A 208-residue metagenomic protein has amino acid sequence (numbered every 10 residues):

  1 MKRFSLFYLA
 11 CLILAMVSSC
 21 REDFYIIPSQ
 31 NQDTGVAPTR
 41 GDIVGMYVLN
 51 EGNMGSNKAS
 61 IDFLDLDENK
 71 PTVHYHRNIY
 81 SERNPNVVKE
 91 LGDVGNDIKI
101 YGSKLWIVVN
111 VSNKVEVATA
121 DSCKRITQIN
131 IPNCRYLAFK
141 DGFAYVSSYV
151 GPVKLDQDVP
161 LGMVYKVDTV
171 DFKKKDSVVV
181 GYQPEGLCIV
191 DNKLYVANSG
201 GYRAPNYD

Functional and structural regions predicted by a protein language model:
M1-Y8: Bacterial N-terminal signal peptides that target proteins for export
L9-A10, P28: Enrichment for repetitive, rod-forming helical segments
M16-S19: C-terminal motif of bacterial Sec signal peptides marking the signal peptidase cleavage site
R21-D208: Predominantly soluble domains enriched in secretory-pathway, periplasmic, or organellar proteins
